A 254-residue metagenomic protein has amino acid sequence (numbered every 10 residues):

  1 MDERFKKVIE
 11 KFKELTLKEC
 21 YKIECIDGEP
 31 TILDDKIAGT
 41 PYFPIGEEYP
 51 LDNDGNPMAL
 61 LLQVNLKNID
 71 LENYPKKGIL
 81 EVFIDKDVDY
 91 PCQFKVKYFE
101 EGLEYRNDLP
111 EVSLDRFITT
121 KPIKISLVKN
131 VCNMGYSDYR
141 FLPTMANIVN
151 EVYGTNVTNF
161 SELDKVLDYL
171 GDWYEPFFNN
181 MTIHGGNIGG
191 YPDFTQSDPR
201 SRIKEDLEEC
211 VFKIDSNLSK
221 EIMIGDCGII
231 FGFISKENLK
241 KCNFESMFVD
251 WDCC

Functional and structural regions predicted by a protein language model:
M1-C254: Preference for intrinsically disordered or flexible, low-complexity segments and adjacent hinge/connector residues
